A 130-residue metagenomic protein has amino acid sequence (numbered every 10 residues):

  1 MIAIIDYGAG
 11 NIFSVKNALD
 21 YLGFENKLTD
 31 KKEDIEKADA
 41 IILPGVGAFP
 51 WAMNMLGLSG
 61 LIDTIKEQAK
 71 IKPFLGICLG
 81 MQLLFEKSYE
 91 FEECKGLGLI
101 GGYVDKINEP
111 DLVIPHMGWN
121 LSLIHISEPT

Functional and structural regions predicted by a protein language model:
M1, N26-K37: Short acidic low-complexity segments
I2-F24: N-terminal beta1-alpha1 ligand-phosphate binding loop
Y21-L28, M55-S59, L121-L123: Short gly/ser/thr-rich secondary-structure transition/capping motifs
L28-K32, L58-I62, E128: Structural motif corresponding to alpha-helix initiation and N-cap regions
A40: Short, Asp-centered acidic motifs that coordinate Mg2+ and/or phosphate in catalytic or ligand-binding sites
L43-G45: Short, well-ordered coil/turn residues at beta-beta hairpins and beta-strand->alpha-helix junctions within
G47-N120: Cysteine-nucleophile active-site neighborhood
S122-T130: Residue-level detector of conserved catalytic or cofactor/ligand-binding positions in enzyme active sites
